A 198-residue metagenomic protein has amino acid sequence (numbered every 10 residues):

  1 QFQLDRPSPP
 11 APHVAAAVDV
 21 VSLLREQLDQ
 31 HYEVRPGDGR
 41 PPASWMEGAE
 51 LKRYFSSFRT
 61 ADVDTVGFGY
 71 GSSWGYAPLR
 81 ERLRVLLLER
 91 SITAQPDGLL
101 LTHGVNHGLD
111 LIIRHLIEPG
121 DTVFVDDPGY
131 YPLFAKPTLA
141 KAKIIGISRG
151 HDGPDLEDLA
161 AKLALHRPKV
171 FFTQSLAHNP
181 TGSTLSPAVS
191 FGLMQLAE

Functional and structural regions predicted by a protein language model:
Q1-S56, Q195: N-terminal basic, amphipathic alpha-helical segments
T60, D64-E198: Conserved core of the PLP fold type I
